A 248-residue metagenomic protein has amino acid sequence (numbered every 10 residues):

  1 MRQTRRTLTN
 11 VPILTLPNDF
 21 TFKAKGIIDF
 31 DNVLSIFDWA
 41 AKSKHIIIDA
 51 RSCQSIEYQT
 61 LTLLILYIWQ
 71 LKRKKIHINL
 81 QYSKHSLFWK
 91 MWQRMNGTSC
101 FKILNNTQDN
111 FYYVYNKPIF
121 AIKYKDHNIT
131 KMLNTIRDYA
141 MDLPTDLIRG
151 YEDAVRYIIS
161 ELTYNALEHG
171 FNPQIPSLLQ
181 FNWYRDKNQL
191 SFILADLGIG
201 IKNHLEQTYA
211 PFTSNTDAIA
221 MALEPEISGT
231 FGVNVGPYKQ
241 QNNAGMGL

Functional and structural regions predicted by a protein language model:
R2-S35, A50-S52: STAS-typified acidic loop motif
A40-Y58: Short, glycine-/small-residue-enriched flexible loop/hinge segments at domain edges that mediate gating
S55, R137-S160, Y238: Conserved short strand/loop->alpha-helix "switch" segment adjacent to the catalytic nucleotide/phosphoryl-transfer site
Y67, R149-R185, L248: Conserved ATP-binding N-box helix of the HATPase_c
K84, T98-N116: A glycine-rich helix N-cap at a beta->alpha junction
L179, W183-F192, F212: Short beta-strand-loop-beta element adjacent to the nucleotide/active-site pocket used for signaling
D196: Acidic ATP/Mg2+-coordinating residue in the GHKL
Q207-L248: Flexible ATP-lid and adjacent glycine-rich G1/G2 motifs of the Bergerat
